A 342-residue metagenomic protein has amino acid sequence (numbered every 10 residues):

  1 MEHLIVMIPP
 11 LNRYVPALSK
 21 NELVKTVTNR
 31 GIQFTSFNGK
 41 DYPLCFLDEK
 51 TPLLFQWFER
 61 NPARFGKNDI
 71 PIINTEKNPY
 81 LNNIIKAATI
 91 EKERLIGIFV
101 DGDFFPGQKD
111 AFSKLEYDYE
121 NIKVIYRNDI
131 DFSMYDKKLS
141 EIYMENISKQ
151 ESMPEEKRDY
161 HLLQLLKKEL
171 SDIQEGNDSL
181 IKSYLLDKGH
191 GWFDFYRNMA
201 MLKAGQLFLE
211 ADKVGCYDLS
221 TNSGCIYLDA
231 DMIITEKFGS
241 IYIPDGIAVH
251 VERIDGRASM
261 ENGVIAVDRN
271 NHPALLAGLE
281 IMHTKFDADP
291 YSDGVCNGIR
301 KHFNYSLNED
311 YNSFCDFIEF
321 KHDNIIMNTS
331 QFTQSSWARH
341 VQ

Functional and structural regions predicted by a protein language model:
M1-F193, T221-Q342: Glycosyltransferase-associated regions of secretory-pathway enzymes, highlighting luminal stem/catalytic domains
D194-G205, D212-G215, L219-S220: Small-residue hinge/turn detector
G205-F208, S240-Y242: Single-residue recognition of alpha-helix boundary sites
L209-C216, G224, L228-A230: Short, charged phosphate-coordinating catalytic segments
